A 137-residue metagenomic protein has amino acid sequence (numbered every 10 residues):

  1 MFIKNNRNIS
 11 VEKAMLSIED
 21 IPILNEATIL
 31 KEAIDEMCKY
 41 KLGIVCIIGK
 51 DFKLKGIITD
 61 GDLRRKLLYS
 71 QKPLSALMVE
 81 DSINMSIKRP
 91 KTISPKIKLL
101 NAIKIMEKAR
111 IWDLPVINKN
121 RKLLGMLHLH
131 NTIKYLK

Functional and structural regions predicted by a protein language model:
M1-D20, K55-I111, L123-K137: Tandem CBS (Bateman) regulatory domains
A14, E19-I48: Oxyanion-binding "anion nests"
L42-G43, I111-D113: Short loop/turn microsegments at loop-to-beta-strand junctions
I48-G49, I117-N118: Short, acidic, Ser/Thr-enriched surface-loop or helix-capping motifs
